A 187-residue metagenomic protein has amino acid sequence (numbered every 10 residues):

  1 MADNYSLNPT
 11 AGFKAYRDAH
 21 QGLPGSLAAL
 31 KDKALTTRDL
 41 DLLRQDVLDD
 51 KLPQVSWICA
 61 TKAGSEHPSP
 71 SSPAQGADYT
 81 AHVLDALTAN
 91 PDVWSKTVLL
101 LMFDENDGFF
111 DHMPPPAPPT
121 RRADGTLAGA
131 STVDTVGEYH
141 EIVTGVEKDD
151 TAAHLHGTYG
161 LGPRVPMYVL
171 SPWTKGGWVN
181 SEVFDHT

Functional and structural regions predicted by a protein language model:
M1-T187: N-terminal pro-sequences and low-complexity stem/linker regions of secreted or lumenal proteins
